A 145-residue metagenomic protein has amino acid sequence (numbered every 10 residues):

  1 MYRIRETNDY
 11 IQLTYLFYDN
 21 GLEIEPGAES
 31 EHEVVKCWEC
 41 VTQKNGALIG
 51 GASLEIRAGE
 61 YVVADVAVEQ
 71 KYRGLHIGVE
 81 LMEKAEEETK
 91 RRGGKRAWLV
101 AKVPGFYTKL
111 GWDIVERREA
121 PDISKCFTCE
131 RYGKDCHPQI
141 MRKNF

Functional and structural regions predicted by a protein language model:
M1-G27, V41-T42, A47, P138-I140 (+1 more regions): Short amphipathic alpha-helix that is part of the acyltransferase structural core
E25, E29-C40, V62, D135-H137: A short helix-loop-beta-strand connector motif used in the catalytic cores of GNAT acetyltransferases and, in some
G46-E55, E60-A67: Conserved beta-strand in the GNAT
V68, G74-E87, W98-L99: Conserved acetyl-CoA-binding loop-helix of GNAT-fold acetyltransferases
R92-K95, V100: Internal catalytic or translocation cores that form aromatic/hydrophobic pockets or channels for amphipathic metabolites
A101-F127: Conserved active-site alpha-helix within GNAT-family acetyltransferase domains
A120-F145: C-terminal "cap" of GNAT-fold acetyltransferases
